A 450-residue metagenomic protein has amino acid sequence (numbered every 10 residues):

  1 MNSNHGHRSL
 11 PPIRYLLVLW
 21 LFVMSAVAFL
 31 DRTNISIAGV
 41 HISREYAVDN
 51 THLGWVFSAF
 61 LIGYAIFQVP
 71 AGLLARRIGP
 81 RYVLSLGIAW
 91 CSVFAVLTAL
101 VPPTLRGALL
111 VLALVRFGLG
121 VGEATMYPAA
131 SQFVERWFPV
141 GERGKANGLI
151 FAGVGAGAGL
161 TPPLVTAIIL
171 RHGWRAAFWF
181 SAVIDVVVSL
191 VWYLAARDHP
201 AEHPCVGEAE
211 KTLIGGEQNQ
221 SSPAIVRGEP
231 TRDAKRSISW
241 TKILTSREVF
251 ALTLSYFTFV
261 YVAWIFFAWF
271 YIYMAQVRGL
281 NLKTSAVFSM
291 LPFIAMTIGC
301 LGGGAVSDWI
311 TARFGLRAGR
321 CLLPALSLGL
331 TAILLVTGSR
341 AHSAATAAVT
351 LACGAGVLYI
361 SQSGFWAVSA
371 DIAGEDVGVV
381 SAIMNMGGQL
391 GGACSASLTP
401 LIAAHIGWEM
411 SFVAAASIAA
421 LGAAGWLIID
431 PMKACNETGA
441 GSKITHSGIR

Functional and structural regions predicted by a protein language model:
I35-S36, T241-L301, Q362, W366 (+1 more regions): Extracytoplasmic gate region of multi-pass secondary transporters
S58-L73, M290-G303: Central cavity-lining transmembrane alpha-helices of secondary-active solute carriers, predominantly the Major
A89-R106, G329-H342: C-terminal ends and interior cores of transmembrane alpha-helices in multi-pass membrane transporters/permeases
F94, A108-A124, A345-I360: Hydrophobic core of transmembrane alpha-helices in multi-pass small-molecule transporters, especially MFS/SLC-type
V115-V154: Cytoplasmic helix-loop-helix junction between adjacent transmembrane helices in 12-TM secondary transporters
I150, V154-A201: Helix-loop-helix hairpin linking two adjacent transmembrane segments in secondary transporters
L170-A182, G319-L322, L401-I418: A membrane-interface helix-boundary motif in multi-pass transporters
R317-G364: C-terminal transmembrane helical hairpin of 12-TM major facilitator-type secondary transporters
